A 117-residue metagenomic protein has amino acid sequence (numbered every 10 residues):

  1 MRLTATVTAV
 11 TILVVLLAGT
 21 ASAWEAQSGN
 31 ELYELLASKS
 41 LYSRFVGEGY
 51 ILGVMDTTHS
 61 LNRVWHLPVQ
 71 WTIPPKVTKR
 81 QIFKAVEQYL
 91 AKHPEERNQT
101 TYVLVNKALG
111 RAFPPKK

Functional and structural regions predicted by a protein language model:
M1, A21-A23, K116-K117: Short intrinsically disordered terminal tails
M1-A9: Bacterial N-terminal signal peptides that target proteins for export
T4, P74-K76, K107: Surface-exposed loop/turn and secondary-structure junction residues enriched for glycine/proline
A9-T11, A21: Cleavable N-terminal signal peptides
L13-V14, L109: Broad structural signal for hydrophobic residues in well-ordered alpha-helices, predominantly aliphatic
L16-T20: N-terminal signal peptide c-region/cleavage motif recognized by signal peptidases
W24-Q88: Short N-proximal segments of mature Sec-exported proteins
E87-K117: Short, compact, well-ordered microdomains
